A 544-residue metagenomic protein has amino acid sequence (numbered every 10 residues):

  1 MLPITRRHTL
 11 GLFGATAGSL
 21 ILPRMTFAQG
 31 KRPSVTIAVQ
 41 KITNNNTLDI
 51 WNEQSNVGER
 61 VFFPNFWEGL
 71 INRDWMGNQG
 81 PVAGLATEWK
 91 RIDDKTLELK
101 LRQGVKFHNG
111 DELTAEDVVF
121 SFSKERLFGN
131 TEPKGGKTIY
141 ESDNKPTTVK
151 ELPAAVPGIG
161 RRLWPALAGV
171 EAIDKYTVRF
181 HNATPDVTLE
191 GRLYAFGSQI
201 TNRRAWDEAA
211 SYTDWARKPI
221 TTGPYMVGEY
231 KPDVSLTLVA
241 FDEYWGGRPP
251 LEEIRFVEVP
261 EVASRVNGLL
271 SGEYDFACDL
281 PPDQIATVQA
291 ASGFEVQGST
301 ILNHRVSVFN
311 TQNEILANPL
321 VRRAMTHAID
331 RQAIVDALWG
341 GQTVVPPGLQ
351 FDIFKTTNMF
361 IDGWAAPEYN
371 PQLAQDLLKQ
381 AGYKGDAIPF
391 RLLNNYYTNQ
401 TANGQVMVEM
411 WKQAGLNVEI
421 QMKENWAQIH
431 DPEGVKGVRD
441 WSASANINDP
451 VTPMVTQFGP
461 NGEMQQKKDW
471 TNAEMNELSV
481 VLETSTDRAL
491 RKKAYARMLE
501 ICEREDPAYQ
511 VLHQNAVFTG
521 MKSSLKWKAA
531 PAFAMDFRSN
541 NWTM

Functional and structural regions predicted by a protein language model:
I37-A38, G110, F276, N403 (+3 more regions): Periplasmic binding protein-like
A38-D93, S123, K218-T221: N-terminal lobe/hinge region of extracytoplasmic solute-binding protein
V57, D74-M76, A154, W164-P165 (+5 more regions): Gly/Pro-rich hinge or "lid" segments in bacterial periplasmic/extracellular proteins
K124, T213-A216, F241-T287, N417: Ligand-site clamp/hinge motif
V170, L320, V335, P367-E368 (+2 more regions): Extracytoplasmic/peripheral linker and loop segments enriched in polar/acidic and small residues with frequent Thr/Pro
E190-R192, A286-T287, Q312, L316-K355 (+2 more regions): Periplasmic-binding protein-like
V344-Q380, N395-A402: Structural transition elements
M521-M544: Long beta-strand-rich cores associated with HINT superfamily self-processing modules
